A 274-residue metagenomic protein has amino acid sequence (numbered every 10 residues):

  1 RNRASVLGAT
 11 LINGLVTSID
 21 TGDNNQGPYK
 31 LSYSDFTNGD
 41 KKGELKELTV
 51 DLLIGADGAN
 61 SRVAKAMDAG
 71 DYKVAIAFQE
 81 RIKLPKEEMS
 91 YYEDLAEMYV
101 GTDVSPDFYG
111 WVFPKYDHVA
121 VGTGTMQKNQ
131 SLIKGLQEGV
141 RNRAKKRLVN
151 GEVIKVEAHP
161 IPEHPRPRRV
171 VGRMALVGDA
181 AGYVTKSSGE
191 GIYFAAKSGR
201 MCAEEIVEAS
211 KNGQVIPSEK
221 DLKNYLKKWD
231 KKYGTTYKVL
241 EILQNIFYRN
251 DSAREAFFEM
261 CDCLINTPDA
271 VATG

Functional and structural regions predicted by a protein language model:
N2-E152, P165, G182-Y183: Predominantly flavin-linked oxidoreductase catalytic cores and closely associated redox partners
R3, A66, M201, E205-A209: Active-site catalytic microenvironments for nucleophilic, acid-base chemistry
S18, Q127-I206, P217: FAD/FMN-dependent oxidoreductases across multiple families
I54-K65, Y116-A120, T185-S198, D251-P268: Hydrophobic transmembrane alpha-helix bundles
A69-Y72, T123-K134, E205, F258-T273: Short secondary-structure transition/capping segments
T102, P106, Q130, K134 (+8 more regions): Electropositive phosphate-/nucleotide-binding environments in soluble metabolic enzymes
V207-G274: C-terminal helical "tail/cap" subdomain of flavin- and related membrane-associated enzymes
